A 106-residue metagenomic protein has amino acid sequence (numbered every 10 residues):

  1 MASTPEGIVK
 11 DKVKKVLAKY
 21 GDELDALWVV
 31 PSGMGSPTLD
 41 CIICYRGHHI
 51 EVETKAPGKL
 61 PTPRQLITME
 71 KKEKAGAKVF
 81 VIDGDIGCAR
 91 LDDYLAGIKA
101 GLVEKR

Functional and structural regions predicted by a protein language model:
M1-R106: Catalytic phosphate/metal-binding cores of nucleic-acid and nucleotide-processing enzymes, i.e., regions that mediate
